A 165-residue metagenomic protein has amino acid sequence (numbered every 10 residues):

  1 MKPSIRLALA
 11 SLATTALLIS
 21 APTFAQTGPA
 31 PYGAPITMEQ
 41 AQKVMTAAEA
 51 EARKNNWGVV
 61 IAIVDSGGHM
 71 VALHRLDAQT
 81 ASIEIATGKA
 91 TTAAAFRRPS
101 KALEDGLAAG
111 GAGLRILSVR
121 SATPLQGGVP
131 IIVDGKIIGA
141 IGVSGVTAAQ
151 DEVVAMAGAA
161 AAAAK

Functional and structural regions predicted by a protein language model:
M1-L12: Bacterial N-terminal signal peptides that target proteins for export
S20-P22: N-terminal signal peptide c-region/cleavage motif recognized by signal peptidases
F24-K165: Flexible, solvent-exposed loop/hinge segments and secondary-structure transition points
